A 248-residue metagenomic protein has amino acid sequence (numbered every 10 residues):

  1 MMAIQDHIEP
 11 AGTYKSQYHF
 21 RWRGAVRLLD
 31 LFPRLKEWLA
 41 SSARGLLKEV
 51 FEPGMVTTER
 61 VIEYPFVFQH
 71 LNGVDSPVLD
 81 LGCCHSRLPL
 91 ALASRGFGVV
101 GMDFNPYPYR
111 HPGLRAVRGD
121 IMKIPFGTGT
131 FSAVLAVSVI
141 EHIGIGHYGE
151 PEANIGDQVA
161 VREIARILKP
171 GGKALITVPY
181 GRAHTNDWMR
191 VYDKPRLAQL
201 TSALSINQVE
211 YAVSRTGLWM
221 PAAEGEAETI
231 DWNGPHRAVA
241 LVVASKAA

Functional and structural regions predicted by a protein language model:
M2-K123, G127-G129, V137, A248: Conserved N-terminal segment of class I S-adenosyl-L-methionine
E52-G54, I145-D157, T185-V191: Short, flexible/disordered intra-domain loops and linkers
E59-E63, G156-A160, Y192, H236: Soluble or luminal CAZymes and related metallo-dependent hydrolases
L135, I140, G144: A conserved beta-strand element that flanks and buttresses the S-adenosyl-L-methionine
E152-P170: A short glycine-rich, Lys/Arg-flanked "PGG" loop and its adjoining helix->strand segment in the class I
G171-P179: Conserved beta-strand signature within the Rossmann-like core of class I S-adenosyl-L-methionine
P179-H184, V213: Short "lid" loop at the C-terminus of a central beta-strand within the Rossmann-like core of SAM-dependent
K194-K246: Class I S-adenosyl-L-methionine
